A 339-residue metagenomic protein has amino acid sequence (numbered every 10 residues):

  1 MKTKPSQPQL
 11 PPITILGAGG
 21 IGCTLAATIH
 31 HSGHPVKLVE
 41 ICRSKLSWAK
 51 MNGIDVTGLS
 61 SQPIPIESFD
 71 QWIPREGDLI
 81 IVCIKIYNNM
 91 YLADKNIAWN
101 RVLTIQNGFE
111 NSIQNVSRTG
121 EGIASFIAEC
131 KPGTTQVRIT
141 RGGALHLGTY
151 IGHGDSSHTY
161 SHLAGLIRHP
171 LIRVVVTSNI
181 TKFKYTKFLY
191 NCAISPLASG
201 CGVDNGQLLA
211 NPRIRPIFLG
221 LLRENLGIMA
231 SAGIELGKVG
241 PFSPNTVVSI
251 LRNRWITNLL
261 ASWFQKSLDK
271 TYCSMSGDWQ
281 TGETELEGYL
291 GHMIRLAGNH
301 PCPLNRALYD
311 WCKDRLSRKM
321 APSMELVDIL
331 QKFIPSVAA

Functional and structural regions predicted by a protein language model:
K2-Q62, I66, L166: NAD(P)+-binding Rossmann beta1-loop-alpha1 motif at the extreme N-terminus of oxidoreductases
I13, P35-V36, V102, T119-G120 (+1 more regions): Hydrophobic anchor at the start of a short beta-strand that flanks the dinucleotide cofactor-binding loop
A27, H31, D94, S117 (+1 more regions): Short, well-ordered alpha-helices that flank and scaffold nucleotide-derived cofactor binding pockets
S61-I139: Rossmann-like NAD(P)(H) cofactor-binding subdomain of soluble oxidoreductases
I105-A193, A198: Rossmann-fold dinucleotide-binding core
T181-L209, R213-L226: Active-site-proximal catalytic alpha-helix in oxidoreductases
L219-A339: NAD(P)-dependent Rossmann-like dehydrogenase/reductase catalytic/cofactor-binding core
